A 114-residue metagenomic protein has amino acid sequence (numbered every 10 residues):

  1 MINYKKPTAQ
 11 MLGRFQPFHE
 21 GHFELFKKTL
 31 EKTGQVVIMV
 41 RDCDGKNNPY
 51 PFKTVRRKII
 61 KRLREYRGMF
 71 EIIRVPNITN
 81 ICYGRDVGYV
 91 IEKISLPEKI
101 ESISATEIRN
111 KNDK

Functional and structural regions predicted by a protein language model:
M1-K114: Nucleotidyltransferase catalytic core that binds NTPs
